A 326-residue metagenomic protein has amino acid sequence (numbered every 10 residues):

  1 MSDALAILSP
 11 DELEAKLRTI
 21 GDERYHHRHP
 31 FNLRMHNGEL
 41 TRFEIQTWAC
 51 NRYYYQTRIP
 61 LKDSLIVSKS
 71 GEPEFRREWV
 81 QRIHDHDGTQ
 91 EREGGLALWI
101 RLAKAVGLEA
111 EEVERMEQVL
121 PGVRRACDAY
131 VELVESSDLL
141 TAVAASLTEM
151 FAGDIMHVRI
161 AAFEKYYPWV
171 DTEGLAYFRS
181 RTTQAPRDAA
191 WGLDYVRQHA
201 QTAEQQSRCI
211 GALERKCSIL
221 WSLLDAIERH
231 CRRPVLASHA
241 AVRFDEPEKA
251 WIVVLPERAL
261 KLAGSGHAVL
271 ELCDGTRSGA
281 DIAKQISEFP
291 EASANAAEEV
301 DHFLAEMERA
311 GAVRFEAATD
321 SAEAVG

Functional and structural regions predicted by a protein language model:
S2-R232: Non-heme di-metal
P30-H36, W251-G264: A short, compositionally biased N-terminal segment around positions ~18-40 that is enriched in charged/polar residues
M35, E39, R181, A240 (+2 more regions): Solvent-exposed, flexible loop/coil residues
R92, E248-K249, E323: Short, solvent-exposed loop/turn segments that connect beta-strands within catalytic domains and beta-strand-rich
L120, A237-H239, A263: Residue-level signal for threonine
I210-C217, P247, A297, D301-M307: Short glycine/proline-enriched turn or capping motifs at secondary-structure junctions
R232-L255: Long, low-complexity, charged/polar intrinsically disordered regions in eukaryotic proteins
R258-G326: Long, charge-rich, low-complexity alpha-helical segments
